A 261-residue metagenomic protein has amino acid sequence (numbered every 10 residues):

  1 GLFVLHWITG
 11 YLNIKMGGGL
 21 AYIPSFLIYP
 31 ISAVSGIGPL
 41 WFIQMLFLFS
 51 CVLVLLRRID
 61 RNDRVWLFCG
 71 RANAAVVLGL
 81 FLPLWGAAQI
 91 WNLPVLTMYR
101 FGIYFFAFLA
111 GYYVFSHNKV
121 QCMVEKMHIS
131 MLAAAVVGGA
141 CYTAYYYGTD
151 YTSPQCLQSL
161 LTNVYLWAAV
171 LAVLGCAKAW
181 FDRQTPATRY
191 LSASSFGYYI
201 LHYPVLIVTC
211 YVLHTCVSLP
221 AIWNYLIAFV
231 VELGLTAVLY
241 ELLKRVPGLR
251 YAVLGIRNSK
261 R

Functional and structural regions predicted by a protein language model:
G1-R261: Alpha-helical transmembrane segments and their immediate juxtamembrane cytosolic regions
